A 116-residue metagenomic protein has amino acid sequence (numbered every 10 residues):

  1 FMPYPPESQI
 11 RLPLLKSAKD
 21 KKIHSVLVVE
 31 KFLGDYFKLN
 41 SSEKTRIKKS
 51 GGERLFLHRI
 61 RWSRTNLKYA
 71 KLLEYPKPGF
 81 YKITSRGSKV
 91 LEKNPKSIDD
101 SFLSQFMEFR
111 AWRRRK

Functional and structural regions predicted by a protein language model:
P3-P5, G34-R61: Short, positively charged loop/turn segments that connect secondary-structure elements
P6-I10, V29, F56: N-terminal positioning helix adjacent to the helix-turn-helix/winged-helix DNA-binding module
R11-K16: Hydrophobic residues on short alpha-helical segments
A18-V28: Short capping segments at the starts of secondary-structure elements
R64-T65: Short, hydrophobic-biased segments on the C-terminal half of alpha helices that form "recognition helices"
K68-P78: A short, conserved structural fragment
G79-S85: Minor-groove-contacting beta-hairpin "wing" of winged helix-turn-helix DNA-binding domains
R86-K116: Short, amphipathic alpha-helical interaction segments positioned at domain boundaries
